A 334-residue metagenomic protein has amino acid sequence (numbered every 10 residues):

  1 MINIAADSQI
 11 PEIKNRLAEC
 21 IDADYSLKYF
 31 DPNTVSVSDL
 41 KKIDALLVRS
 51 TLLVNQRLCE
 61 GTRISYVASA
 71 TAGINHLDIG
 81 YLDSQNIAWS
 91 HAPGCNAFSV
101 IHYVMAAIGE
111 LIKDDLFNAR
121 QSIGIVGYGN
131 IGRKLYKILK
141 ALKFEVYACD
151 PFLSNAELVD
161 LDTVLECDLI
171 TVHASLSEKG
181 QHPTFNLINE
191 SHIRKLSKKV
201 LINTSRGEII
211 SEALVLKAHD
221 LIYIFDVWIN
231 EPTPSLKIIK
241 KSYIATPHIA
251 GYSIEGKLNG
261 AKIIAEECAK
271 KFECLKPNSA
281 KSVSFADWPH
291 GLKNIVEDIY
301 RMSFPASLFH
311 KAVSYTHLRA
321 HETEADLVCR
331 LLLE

Functional and structural regions predicted by a protein language model:
M1-I43: N-terminal glycine-/charge-rich "phosphate-binding" loop or analogous flexible N-terminal tail
D44-L116: Phosphate/diphosphate ligand-binding glycine-rich loop within oxidoreductases
V54-N55, L153-L236: Rossmann-like adenosine-cofactor binding region
S84-G94, K217-I229, I239-A250: Rossmann-fold dehydrogenase core element
A119-K140: Glycine-rich adenosine-cofactor-binding loop
L142-E157: NAD(P)-binding Rossmann-fold cofactor-contacting core
I229-P289: Adenosine-phosphate binding glycine-rich loop
T316-A325: Conserved small/polar residues in nucleotide/adenosyl-binding loops
